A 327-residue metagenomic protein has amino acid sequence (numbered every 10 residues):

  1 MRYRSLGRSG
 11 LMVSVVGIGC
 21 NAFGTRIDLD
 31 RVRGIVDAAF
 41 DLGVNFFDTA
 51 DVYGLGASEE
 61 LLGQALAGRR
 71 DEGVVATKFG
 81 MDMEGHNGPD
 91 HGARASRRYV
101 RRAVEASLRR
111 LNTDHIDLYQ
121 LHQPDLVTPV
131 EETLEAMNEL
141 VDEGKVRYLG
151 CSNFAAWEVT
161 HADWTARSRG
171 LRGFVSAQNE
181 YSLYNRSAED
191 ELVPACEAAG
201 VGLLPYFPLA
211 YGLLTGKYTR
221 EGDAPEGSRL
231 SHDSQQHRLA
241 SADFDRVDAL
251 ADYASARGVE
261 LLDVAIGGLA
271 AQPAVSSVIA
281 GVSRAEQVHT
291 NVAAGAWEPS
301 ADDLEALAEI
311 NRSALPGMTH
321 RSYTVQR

Functional and structural regions predicted by a protein language model:
M1-V74: N-terminal binding-site loop/beta-alpha segment at the start of enzyme catalytic domains that lines or forms
L6, I18, V32, F47 (+13 more regions): Conserved, mostly hydrophobic/aromatic
G7-F23, A76-H91, H115, Q120: N-terminal small/glycine-rich loop or linker at the start of catalytic domains across soluble metabolic enzymes
L11-V16, G43-N45, R69-G73, T113-D117 (+5 more regions): Short, well-ordered coil/turn segments that N-cap beta-strands
N21-F23, A50-V52, K78-D82, L121-P124 (+4 more regions): Active-site beta-loop-alpha junctions enriched in small/polar residues
D41, H86-S187, E191: Glycine/proline-rich, positively charged, aromatic-decorated active-site loop/lid region on the catalytic face
A188-G227, E260: Aromatic-lined glycan-binding groove of carbohydrate-active enzymes
G222-D252, A256, A271-S276, A285 (+1 more regions): Terminal-tail/helix-coil boundary detector
